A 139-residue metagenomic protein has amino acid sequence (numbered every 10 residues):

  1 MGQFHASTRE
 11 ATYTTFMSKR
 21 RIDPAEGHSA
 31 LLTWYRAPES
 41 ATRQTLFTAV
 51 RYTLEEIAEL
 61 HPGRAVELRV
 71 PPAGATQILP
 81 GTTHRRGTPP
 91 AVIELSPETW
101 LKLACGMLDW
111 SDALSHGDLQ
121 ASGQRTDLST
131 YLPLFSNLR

Functional and structural regions predicted by a protein language model:
G2-R139: Feature captures hydrophobic
